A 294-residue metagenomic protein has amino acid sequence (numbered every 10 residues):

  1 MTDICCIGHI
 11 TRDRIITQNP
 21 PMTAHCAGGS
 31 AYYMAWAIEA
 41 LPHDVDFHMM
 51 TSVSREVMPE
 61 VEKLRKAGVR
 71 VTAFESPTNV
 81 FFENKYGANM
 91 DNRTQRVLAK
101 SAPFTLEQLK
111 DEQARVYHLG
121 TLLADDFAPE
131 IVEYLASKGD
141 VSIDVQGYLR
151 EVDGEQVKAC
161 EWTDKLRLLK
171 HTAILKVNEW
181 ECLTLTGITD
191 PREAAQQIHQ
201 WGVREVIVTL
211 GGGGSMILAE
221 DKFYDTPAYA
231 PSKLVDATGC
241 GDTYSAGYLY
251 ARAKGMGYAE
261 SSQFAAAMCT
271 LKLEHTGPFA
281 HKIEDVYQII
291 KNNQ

Functional and structural regions predicted by a protein language model:
D3-I4, R12-H25, A40-T121, D125 (+2 more regions): Conserved N-terminal subdomain of the carbohydrate kinase-like
C5, V141-D144, I207: Structural detector of well-ordered beta-strand residues that form the stable sheet scaffold of enzyme domains
N19-H25, E155-K158, S232: Short glycine-enriched, charge-decorated loop/helix-capping segments at active-site entrances that position
A31-L41: Histidine-anchored nucleotide/phosphate-binding helix
W36, F82-K85, G214-L218: Short beta-strand scaffold segments in enzyme catalytic cores
I38, N178, G241: Short, conserved phosphate/pyrophosphate- and ester-handling motifs at nucleotide-, phospho-/glycolipid
G120-Q196: Conserved beta-alpha-beta core of the PfkB/ribokinase-like small-molecule kinase fold
K158-W162, L166, R192-Q294: Conserved phosphate-binding/catalytic region of the ribokinase-like
